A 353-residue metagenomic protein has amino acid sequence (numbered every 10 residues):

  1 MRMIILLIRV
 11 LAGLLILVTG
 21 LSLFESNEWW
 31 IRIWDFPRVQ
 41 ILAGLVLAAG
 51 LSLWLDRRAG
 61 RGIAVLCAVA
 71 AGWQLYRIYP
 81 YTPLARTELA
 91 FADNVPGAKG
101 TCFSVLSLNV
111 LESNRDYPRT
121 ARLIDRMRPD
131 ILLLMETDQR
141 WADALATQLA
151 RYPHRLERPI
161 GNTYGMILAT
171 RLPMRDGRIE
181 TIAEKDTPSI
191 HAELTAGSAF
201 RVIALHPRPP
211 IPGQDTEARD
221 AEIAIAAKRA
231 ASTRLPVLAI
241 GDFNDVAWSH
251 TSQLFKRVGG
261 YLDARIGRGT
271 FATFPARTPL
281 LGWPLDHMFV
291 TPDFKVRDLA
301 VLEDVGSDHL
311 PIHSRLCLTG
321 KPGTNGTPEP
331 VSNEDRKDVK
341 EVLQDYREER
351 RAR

Functional and structural regions predicted by a protein language model:
M1-M3: Short, Lys/Arg-rich, polar N-terminal cytosolic tail immediately upstream of the first transmembrane signal-anchor
L6-L53: Membrane-embedded alpha-helical segments of integral membrane proteins
A12, I41-A43, R77-P80, E222-I225 (+2 more regions): Hydrophobic side chains within alpha-helical segments
W54-L55, R61-L123: N-terminal signal-anchor transmembrane helix
V105, L111-R126, I131-A352: Soluble catalytic domains of enzymes that build or remodel membrane lipids, polysaccharides, and related
